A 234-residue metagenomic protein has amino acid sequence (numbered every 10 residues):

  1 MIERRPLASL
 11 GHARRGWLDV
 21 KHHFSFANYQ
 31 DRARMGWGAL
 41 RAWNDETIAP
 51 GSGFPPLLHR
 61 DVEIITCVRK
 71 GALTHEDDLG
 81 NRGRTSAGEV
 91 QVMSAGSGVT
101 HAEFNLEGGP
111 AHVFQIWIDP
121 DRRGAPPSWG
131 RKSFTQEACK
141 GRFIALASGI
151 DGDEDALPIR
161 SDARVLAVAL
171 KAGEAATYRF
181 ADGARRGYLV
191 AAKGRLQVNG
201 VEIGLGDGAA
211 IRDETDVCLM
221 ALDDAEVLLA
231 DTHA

Functional and structural regions predicted by a protein language model:
M1-A234: Jelly-roll (double-stranded beta-helix
